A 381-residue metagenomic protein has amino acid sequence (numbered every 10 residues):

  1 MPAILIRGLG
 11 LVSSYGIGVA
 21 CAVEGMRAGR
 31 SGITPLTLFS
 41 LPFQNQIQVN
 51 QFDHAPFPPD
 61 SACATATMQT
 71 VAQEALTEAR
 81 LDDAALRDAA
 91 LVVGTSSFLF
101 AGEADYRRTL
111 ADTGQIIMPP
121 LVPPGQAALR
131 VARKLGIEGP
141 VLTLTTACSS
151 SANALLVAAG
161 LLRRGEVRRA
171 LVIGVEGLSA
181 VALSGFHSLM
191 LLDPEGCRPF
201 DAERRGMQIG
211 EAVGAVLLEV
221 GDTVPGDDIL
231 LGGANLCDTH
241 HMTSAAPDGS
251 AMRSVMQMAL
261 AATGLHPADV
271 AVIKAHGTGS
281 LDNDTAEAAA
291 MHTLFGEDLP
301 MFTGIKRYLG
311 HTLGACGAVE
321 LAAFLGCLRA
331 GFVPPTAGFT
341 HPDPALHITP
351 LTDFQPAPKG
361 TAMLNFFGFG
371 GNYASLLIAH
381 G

Functional and structural regions predicted by a protein language model:
A3-R7, V12, C21-N45, G196-T263 (+1 more regions): Condensing-enzyme catalytic core mediating Claisen C-C bond formation in acyl metabolism
G8, M26, L91, V131 (+9 more regions): Conserved small-residue
Y15, A20-T95, L99-A101, V255-P267 (+1 more regions): Conserved active-site "lid/cap" helical segment
D53-Q73, I116-P123, V141-N153, R198-G214 (+3 more regions): Active-site pocket-shaping loop/turn-to-helix segments
L76, P124-A127, A132-L135, G139-I173 (+4 more regions): Active-site-proximal alpha-helical scaffold in enzymes
V92-L142, N283-E297: Active-site-proximal gating segment of KS-fold condensing enzymes and close homologs
T113-Q115, L156, G160, L178-P225 (+2 more regions): Glycine-/small-residue-rich "gating" segment that lines the acyl/pantetheine channel and substrate pocket
E166-S188, D193-C197, R204, G233-P247 (+2 more regions): Acyl-CoA/ACP chain-elongation machinery
